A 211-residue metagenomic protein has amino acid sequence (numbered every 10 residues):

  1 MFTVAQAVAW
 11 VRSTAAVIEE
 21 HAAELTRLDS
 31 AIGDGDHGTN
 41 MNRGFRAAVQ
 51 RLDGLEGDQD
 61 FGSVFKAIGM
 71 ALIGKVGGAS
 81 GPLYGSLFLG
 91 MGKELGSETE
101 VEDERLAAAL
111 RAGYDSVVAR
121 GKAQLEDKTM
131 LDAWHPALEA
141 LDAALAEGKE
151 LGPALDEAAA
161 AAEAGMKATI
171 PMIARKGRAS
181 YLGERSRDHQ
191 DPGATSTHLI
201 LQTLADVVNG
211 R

Functional and structural regions predicted by a protein language model:
M1-R211: N-terminal loops that bind phosphate or other acidic moieties and the adjacent beta-alpha structural core
